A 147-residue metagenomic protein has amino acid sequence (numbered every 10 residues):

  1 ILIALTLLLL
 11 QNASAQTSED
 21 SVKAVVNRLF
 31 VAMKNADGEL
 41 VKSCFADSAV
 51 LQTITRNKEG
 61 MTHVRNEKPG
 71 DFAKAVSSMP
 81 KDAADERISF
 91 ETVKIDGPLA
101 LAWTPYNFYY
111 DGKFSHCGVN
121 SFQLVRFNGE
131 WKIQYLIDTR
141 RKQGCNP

Functional and structural regions predicted by a protein language model:
I1-Q11: Sec-dependent N-terminal signal peptides
L10-C44: Short, low-complexity N-terminal intrinsically disordered segments enriched in polar/charged residues
N27, V31, F45-E59: Short, solvent-exposed secondary-structure junction/capping segments
L29, V41, A49, A102 (+1 more regions): Hydrophobic pocket/interface hotspot
F45-D47, T55, K94, T104-Y106 (+1 more regions): A mature extracytoplasmic/lumenal domain signature
S48-V50, F108-Y110, T139-R141: Solvent-exposed loop/turn segments at secondary-structure junctions within structured extracellular/periplasmic domains
V64-D111: Surface-exposed, charged secondary-structure patches
L101, C117-G144: Short beta-strand edge/turn micro-motifs at domain boundaries
